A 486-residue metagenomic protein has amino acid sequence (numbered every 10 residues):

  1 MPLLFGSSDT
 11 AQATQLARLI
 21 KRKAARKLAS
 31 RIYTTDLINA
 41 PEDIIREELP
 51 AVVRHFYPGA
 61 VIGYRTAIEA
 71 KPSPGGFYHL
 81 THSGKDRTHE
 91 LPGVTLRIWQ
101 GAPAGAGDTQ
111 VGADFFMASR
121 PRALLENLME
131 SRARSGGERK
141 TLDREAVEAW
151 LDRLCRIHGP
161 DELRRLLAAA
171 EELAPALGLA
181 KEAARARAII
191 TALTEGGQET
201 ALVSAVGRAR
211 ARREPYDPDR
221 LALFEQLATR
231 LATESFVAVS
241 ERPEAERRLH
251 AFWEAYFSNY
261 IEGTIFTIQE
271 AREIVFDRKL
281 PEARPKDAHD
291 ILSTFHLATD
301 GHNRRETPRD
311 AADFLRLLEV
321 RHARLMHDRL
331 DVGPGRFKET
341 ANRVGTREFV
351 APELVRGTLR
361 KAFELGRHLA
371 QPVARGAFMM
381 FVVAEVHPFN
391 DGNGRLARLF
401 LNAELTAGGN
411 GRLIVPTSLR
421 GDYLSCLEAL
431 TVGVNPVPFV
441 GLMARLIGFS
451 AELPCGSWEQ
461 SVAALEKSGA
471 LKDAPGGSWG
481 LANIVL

Functional and structural regions predicted by a protein language model:
M1-A17, K21-L28, I38-E47, V53-D391 (+1 more regions): FIC/Doc superfamily catalytic core
S30-Y33: Short, Lys/Arg-rich nucleic-acid/phosphate-binding segment
